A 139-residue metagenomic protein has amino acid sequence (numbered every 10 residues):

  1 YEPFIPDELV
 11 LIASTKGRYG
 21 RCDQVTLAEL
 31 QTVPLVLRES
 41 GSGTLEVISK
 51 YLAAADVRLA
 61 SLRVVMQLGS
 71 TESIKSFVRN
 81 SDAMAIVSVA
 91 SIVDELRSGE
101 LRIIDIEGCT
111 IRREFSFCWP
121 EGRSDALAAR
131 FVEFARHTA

Functional and structural regions predicted by a protein language model:
Y1-L9, A13, R102-I104: Short beta-strand-centered segments that line the small-molecule binding cleft or hinge of alpha/beta clamshell
Y1-P3, T26-A28, D56, V93 (+1 more regions): Short secondary-structure boundary/capping segments
E2, A28, K75-S76, A129: Alpha-helical segments flanking ligand/cofactor-binding loops in enzyme cores
V10, K16-T26, G122-A128: Short helix-loop capping/hinge motifs at secondary-structure junctions, enriched in acidic/polar residues
S14, R38-E39, V87-S88: Thr-Gly-centered strand-to-loop micro-motif
Y19-G20, P34-D56, D125-A126: Secondary-structure junction motif
S49-R102: Hydrophobic hinge/microswitch elements
I104-A139: A late-sequence structural motif
